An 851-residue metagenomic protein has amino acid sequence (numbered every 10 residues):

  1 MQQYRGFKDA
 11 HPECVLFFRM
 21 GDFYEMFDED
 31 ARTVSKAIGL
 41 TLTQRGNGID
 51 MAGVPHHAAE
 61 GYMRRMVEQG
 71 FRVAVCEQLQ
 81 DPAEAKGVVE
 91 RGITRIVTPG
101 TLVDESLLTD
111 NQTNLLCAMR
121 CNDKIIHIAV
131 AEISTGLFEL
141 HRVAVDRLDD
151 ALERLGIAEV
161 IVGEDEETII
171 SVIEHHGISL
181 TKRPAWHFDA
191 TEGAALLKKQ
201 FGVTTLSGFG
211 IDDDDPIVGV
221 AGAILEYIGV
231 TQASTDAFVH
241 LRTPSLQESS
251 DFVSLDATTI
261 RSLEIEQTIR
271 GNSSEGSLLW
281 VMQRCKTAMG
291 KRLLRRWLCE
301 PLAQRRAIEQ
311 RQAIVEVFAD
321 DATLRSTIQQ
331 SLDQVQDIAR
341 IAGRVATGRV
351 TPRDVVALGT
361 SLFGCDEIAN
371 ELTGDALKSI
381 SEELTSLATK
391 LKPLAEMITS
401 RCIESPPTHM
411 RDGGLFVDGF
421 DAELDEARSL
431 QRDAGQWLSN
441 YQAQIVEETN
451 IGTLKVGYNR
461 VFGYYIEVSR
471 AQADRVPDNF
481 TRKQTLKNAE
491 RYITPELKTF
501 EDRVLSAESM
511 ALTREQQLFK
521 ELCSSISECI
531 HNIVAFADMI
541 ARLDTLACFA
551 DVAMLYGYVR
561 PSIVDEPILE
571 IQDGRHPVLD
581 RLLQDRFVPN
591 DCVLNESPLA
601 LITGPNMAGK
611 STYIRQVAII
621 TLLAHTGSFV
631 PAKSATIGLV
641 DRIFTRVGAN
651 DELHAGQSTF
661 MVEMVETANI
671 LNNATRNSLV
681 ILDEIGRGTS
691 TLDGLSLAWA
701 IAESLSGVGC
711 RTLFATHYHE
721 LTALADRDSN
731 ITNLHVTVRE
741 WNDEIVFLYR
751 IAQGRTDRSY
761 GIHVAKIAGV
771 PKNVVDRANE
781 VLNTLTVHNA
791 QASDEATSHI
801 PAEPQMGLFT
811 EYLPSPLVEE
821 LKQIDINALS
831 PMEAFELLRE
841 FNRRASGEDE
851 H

Functional and structural regions predicted by a protein language model:
M1-V317, Q330-D333, D337-A346, V350-A443: Charged catalytic and DNA/RNA-contacting regions of genome-maintenance and nucleic-acid-processing enzymes
A10-P12, V67-Q69, D110-N111, N122-I125 (+9 more regions): Short flexible coil/turn linkers enriched for glycine and charged/polar residues that connect secondary-structure
D28-A31, D214, K286, W297 (+7 more regions): ATPase nucleotide-binding head domains, primarily ABC-like/P-loop NTPase cores
C76, P99-L108, T235, A376-I380 (+6 more regions): Active-site phosphate-binding and catalytic loops of NTP-dependent enzymes
I157-G163, L497-C529, F629-A632, T636: Conserved catalytic alpha/beta cores of large enzymes that bind or transform nucleotide phosphates and polynucleotides
F188-L196, V203, V253-T259, I265 (+8 more regions): Amphipathic heptad-repeat alpha-helical coiled-coil/stalk segments that mediate oligomerization, filament/stalk
T347, T351, G364, S379 (+3 more regions): Charged, surface-exposed helical/loop "interaction arms" that form contiguous linear patches used for dimerization
P814-H851: C-terminal tails and terminal domains of large nucleic-acid-associated and other macromolecular-machine proteins
